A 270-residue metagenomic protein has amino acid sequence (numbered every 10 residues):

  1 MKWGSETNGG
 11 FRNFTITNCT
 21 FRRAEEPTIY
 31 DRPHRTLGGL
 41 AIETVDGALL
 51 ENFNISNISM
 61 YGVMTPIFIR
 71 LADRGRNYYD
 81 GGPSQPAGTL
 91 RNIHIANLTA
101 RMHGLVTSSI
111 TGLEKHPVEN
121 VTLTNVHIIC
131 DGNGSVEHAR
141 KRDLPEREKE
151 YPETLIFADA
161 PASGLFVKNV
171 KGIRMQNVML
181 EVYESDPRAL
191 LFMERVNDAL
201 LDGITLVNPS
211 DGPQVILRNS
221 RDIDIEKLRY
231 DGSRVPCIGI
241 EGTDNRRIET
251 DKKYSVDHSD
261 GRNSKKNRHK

Functional and structural regions predicted by a protein language model:
M1-K270: Extracellular/periplasmic carbohydrate-active domains that bind, remodel, or depolymerize complex polysaccharides
